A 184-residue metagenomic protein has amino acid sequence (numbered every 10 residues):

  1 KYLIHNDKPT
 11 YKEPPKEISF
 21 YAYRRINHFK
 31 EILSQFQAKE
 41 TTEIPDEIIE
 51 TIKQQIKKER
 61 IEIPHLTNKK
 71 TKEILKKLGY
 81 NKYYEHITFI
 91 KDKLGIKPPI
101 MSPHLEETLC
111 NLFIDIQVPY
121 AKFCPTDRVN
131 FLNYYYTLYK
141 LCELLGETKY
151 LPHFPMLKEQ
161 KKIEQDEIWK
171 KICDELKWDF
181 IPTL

Functional and structural regions predicted by a protein language model:
K1-L184: Non-catalytic, interaction-prone regions of core transcription and DNA-replication machinery
